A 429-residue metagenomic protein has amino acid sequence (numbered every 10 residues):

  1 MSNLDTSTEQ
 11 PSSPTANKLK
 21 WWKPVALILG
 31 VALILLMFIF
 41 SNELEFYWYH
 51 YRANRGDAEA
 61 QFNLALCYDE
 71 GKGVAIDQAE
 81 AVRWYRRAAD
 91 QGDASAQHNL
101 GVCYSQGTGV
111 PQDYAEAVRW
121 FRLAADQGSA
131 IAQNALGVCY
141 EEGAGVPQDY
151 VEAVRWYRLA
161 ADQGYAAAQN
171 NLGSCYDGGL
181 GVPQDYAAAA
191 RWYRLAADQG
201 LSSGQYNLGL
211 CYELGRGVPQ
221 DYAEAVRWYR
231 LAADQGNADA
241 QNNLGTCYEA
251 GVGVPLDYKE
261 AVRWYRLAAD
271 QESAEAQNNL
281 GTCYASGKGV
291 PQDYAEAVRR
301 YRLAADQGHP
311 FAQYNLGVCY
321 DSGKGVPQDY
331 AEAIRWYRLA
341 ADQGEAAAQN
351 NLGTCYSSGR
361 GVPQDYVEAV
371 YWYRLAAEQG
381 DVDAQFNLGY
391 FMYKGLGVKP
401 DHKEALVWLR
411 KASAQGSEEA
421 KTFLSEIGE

Functional and structural regions predicted by a protein language model:
M1-P14: N-terminal intrinsically disordered, acidic low-complexity segments at the extreme N-terminus
S2, K399, K411-E429: Terminal, low-structured helical/coil segments at or just beyond the last alpha-helical repeat
P14-V31: N-terminal Sec-pathway targeting helices
F40-K72, R87: N-terminal segments that cap or nucleate solenoid repeat domains
F46, H50, F62, R83 (+16 more regions): TPR/TPR-like alpha-solenoid signature
N54-D57, E70-K72, D77, Y85 (+29 more regions): Short helix-capping/linker turns of helical repeat alpha-solenoids
N63-E70, N99-Q106, A135-E142, N171-G178 (+7 more regions): Hydrophobic face of amphipathic alpha-helices that form TPR/SEL1-like repeat modules and related alpha-solenoid
